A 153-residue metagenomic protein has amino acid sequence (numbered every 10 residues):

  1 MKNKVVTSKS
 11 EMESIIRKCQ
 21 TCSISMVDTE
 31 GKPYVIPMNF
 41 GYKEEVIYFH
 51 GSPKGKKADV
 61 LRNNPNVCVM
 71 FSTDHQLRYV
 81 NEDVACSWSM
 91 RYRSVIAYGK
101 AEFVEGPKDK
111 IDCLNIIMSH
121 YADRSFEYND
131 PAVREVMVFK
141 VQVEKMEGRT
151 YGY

Functional and structural regions predicted by a protein language model:
M1-K18: Extreme N-terminal tail/first-helix region
K2-N3, Q76-Y153: Charged, gly/pro-rich active-site loop segments
I16-R17, Y48, P53, V60 (+1 more regions): N-acyltransferase acceptor-side catalytic subdomain
R17, R62-V67, I116-D123: Short, intrinsically disordered, mixed-charge
C19-P53, V69: Short beta-strand segments
E45-V46, P65, E144-M146: Beta-strand-connecting loop/turn residues
K57-Y79, W88: Helix-adjacent hinge/juxtasegments
